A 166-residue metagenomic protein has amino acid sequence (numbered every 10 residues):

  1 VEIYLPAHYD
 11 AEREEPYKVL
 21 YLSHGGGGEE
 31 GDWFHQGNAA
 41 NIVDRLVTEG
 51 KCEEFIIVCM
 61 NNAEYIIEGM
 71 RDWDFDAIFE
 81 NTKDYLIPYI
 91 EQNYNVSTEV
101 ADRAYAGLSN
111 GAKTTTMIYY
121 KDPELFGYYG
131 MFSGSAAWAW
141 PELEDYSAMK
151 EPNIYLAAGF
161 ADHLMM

Functional and structural regions predicted by a protein language model:
V1-M166: Non-catalytic cap/lid and distal C-terminal segments of serine-dependent acyl enzymes
